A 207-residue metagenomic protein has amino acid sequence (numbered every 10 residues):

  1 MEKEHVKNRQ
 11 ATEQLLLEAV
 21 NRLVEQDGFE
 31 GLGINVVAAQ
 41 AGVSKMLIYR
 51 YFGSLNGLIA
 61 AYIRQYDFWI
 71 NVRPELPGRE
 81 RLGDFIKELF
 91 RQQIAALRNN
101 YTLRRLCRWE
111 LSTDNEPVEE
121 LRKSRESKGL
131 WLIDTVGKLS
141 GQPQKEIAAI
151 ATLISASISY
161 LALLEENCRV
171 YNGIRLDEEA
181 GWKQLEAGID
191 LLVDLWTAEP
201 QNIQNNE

Functional and structural regions predicted by a protein language model:
M1-D27, G31-Q40, G57-A60: Basic, helix-initiating cap at the start of DNA-binding domains
I34, I63-I70: Short, basic, alpha-helical segments at the C-terminal edge of helix-turn-helix-like DNA-binding modules
A41-F52: Short hydrophobic/aromatic patch on the recognition helix
L58-Y66, L121: Alpha-helical DNA-contacting segments of helix-turn-helix folds
I70-L76, N115-G141, A148-A149, L163 (+1 more regions): Amphipathic alpha-helical packing segments from all-alpha helical-bundle domains
P74-N99, L103, Q142-I154: Hydrophobic alpha-helical connector segments
L97-E119, E165-Y171: Amphipathic alpha-helical segments used for helix-helix packing
L130, D134, K138, S157-E207: C-terminal peripheral helix-coil segments that are non-catalytic and often amphipathic
